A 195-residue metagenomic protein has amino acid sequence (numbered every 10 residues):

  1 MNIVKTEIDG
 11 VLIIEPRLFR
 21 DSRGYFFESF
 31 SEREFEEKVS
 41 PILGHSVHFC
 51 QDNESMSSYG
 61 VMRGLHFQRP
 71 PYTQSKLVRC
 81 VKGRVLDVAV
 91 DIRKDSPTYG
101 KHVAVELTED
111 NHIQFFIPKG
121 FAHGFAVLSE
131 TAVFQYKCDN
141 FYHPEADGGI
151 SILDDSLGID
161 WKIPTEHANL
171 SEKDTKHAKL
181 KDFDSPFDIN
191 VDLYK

Functional and structural regions predicted by a protein language model:
M1-D110, T131, C138-K195: Non-catalytic, conserved peripheral segments adjacent to functional cores
L107-T131: Conserved metal-binding segment of the jelly-roll/cupin
